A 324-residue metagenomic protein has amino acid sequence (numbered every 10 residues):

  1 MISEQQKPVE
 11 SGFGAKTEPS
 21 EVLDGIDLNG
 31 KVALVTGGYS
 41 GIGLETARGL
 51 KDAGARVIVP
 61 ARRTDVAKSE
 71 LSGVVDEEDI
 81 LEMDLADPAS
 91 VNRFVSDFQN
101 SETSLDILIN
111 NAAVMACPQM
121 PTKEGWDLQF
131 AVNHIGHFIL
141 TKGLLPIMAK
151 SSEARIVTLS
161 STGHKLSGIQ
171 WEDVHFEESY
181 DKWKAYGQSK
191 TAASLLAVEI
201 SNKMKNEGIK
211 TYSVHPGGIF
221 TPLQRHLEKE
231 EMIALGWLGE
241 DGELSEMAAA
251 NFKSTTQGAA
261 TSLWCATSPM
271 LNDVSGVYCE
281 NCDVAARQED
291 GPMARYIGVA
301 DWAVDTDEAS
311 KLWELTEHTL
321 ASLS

Functional and structural regions predicted by a protein language model:
I2-G239, H318-S324: Rossmann-fold NAD(P)H-dependent dehydrogenase/reductase core
K7-E10, V91, L238-Y296, T306-S310 (+1 more regions): C-terminal helical subdomain
V132, Q188-A192, A250-K253, V304 (+1 more regions): Extracytoplasmic/periplasmic, Sec-exported soluble proteins
V299-W302: Central mid-sequence intracellular linker of multi-pass
